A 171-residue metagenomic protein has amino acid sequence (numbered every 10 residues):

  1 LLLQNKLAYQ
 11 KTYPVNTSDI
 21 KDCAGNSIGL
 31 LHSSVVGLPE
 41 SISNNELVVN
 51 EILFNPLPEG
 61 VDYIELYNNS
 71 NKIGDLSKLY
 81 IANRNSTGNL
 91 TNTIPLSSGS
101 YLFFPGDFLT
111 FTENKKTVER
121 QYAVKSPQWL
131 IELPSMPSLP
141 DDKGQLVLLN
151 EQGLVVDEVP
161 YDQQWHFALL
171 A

Functional and structural regions predicted by a protein language model:
L1-A171: Activation on beta-sandwich/Ig-like modules and their edge loops
